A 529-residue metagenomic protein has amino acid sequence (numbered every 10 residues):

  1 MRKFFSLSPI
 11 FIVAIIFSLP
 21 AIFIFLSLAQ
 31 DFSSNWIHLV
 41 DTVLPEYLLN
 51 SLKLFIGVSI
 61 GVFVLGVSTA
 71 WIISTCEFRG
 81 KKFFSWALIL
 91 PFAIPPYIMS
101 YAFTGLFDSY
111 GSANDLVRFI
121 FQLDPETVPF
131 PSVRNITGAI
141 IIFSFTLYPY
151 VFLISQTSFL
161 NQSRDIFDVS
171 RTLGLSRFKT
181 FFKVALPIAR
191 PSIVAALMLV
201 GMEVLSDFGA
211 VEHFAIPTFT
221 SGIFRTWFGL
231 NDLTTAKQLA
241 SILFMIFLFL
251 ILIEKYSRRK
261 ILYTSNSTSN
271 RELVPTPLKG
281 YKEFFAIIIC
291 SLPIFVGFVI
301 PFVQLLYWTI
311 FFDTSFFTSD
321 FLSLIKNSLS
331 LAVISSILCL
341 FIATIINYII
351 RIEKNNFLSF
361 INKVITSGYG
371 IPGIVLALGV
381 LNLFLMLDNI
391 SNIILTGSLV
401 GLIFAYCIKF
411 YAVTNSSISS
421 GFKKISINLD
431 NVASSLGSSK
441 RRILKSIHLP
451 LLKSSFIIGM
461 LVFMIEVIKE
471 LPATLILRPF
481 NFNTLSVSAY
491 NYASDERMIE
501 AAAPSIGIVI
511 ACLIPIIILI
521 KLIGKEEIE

Functional and structural regions predicted by a protein language model:
R2-D31, T42-F159, I188-F208, Q238-K255 (+7 more regions): Membrane-water interface segments at the C-terminal ends of transmembrane alpha-helices in multi-pass inner-membrane
D31-Y47, E212-F214, F219-T234, T309-S319 (+1 more regions): Membrane-interface interhelical loops and short amphipathic "cap" helices that link adjacent transmembrane segments
C76, Q162-A189, I216, E353 (+1 more regions): Short helix-to-coil transition segments within interhelical loops that connect adjacent transmembrane helices
E77-R79, L160-D165, L175-F178, G229-L233 (+7 more regions): Juxtamembrane helix-boundary/capping and inter-helix hinge elements in multi-pass membrane proteins
Q122-T137, R225-T234, S315, N491-E500: Membrane-interfacial helix-loop-helix junctions in multi-pass membrane proteins
L205-N231, K469-M498: Glycine-rich helix-loop "coupling/hinge" segments at transmembrane-helix boundaries in multipass transporters
T235-A236, A433, A501-A502: Solenoid-repeat scaffolds in large eukaryotic assemblies
Y263-P275, L429, L522-E529: Short cytosolic juxtamembrane segments of multi-pass membrane proteins
